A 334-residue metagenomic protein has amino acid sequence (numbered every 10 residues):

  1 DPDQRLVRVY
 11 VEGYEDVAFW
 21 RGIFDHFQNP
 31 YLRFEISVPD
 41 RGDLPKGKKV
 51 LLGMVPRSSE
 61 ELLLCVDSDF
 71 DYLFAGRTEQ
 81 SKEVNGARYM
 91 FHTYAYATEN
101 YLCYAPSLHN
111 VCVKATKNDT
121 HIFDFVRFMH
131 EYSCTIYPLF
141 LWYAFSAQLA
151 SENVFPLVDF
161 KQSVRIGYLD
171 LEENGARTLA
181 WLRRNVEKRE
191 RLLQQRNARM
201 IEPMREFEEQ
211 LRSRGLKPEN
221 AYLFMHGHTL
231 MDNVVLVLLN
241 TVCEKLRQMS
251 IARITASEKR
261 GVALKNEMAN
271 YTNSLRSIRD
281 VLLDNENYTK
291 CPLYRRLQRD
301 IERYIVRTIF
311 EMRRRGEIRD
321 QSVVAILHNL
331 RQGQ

Functional and structural regions predicted by a protein language model:
D1-Q334: Acidic, divalent-metal-binding catalytic cores of TOPRIM and closely related two-metal-ion phosphodiester/pyrophosphate
